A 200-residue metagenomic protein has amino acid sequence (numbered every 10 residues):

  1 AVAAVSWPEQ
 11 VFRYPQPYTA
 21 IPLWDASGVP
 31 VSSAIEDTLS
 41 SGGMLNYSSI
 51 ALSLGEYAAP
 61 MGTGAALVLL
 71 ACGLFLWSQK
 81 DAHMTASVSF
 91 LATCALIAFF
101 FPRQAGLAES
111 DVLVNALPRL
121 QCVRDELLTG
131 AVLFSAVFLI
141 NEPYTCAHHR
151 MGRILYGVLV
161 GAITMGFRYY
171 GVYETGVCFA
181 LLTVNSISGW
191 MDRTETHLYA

Functional and structural regions predicted by a protein language model:
A1-A4, T93-A98, L133-L139, L181-D192: Alpha-helical transmembrane segments and their membrane-interface exit regions
A1-L70: Long hydrophobic alpha-helical segments that form multi-pass transmembrane helix bundles in integral membrane proteins
L67-L70, S87-L96, E126-L139, I154-A162: Hydrophobic alpha-helical segments embedded in the membrane of multi-pass proteins
W77-V114: Conserved mixed alpha/beta catalytic, RNA-binding, or beta-rich assembly cores of soluble enzyme, regulatory
W77-V88, N141-I154: Membrane-helix interface "capping/anchor" motifs
M84, W190-A200: Membrane-interface capping segments at transmembrane-helix boundaries
F100-S110, A162-T175: Hydrophobic alpha-helical transmembrane segments in multi-pass integral membrane proteins
R124-V132, R153, G171-V184: Loop-to-transmembrane alpha-helix initiation sites
